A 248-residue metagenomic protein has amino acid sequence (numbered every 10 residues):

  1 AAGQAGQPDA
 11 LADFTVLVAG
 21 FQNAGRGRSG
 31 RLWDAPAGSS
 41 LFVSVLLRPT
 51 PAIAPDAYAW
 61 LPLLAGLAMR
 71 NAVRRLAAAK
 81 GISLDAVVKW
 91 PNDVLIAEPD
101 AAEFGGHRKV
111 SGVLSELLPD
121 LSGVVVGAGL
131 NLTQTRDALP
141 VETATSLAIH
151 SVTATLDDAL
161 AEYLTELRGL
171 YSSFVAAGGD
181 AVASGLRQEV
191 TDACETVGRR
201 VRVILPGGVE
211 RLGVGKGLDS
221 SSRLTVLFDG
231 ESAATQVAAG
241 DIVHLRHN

Functional and structural regions predicted by a protein language model:
A1-D85, A101-F104, L245-N248: N-terminal lobe of the biotin/lipoate ligase/transferase fold
V43, M69, D93, G129 (+2 more regions): Residue-level signal for inorganic ion chemistry
G81-A101, L130: Catalytic palm active-site di-aspartate
E98, L114-P119: Short, low-complexity Ser/Thr-rich regulatory SLiMs
P99-R108, I204-R211: Short coil-to-beta-strand transition motifs
D120-I149: Short, acidic (Asp/Glu-rich) active-site segment that either coordinates a divalent metal cofactor
H150-G208, H247-N248: Conserved, helical-rich catalytic subdomain that frames metal- and/or nucleotide-binding sites in enzyme alpha/beta
V197-N248: Conserved RNA-binding domains used in RNP assembly and mRNA/RNA metabolism
